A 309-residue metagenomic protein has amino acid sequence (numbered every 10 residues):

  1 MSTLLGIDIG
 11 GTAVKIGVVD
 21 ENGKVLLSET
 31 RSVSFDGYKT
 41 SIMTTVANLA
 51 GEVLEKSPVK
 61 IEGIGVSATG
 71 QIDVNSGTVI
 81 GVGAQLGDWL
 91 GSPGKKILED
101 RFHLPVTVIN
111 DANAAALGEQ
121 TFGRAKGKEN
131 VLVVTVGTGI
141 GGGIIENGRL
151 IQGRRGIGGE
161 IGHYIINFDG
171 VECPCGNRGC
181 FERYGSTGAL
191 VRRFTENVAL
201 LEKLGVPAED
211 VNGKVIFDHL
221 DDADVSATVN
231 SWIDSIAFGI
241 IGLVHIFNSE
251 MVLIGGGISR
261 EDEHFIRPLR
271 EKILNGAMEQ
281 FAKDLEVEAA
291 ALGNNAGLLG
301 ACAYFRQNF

Functional and structural regions predicted by a protein language model:
T3-T44, V59, T78-G81: Short glycine-rich, Thr/Ser-proximal phosphate-binding strand/loop in the N-terminal lobe of ATP-dependent enzymes
L4-D8, I61-G65, V131-T135, G141 (+2 more regions): Short glycine-aspartate micro-motif
A13, S67, I72-V74, Q85 (+2 more regions): Glycine-rich phosphate-binding loops at beta-strand->alpha-helix junctions
V19, T107-Q120, R260-F309: Glycine-rich phosphate-binding/hydrolytic loop that grips phosphoryl groups
K39-A47, G51, K60-I64, Q71-N130 (+1 more regions): Glycine-rich phosphate-binding loop and adjoining helix at the ATP-binding site of ATP-dependent phosphoryl-transfer
V46-I64, P105-V106, R124, N197-G205 (+1 more regions): Phosphate/pyrophosphate-binding loops at sites that engage ATP/ADP/AMP, CoA/4′-phosphopantetheine, polyphosphate
K126-Y184: Glycine-rich phosphate-binding loop of actin/hexokinase-like ATP-binding domains
F181-L253: A mobile "lid/hinge" subdomain adjacent to the ATP/sugar-phosphate binding pocket shared across diverse ATP-dependent
